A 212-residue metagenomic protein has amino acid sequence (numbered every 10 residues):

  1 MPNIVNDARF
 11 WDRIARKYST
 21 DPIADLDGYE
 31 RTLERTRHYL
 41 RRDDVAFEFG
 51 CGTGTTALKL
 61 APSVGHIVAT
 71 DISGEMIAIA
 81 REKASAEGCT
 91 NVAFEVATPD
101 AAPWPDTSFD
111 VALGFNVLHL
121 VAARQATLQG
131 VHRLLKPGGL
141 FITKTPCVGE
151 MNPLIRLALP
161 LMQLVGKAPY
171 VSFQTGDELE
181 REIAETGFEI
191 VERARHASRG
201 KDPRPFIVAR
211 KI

Functional and structural regions predicted by a protein language model:
M1-R42, G149, A197: Conserved class I S-adenosyl-L-methionine
F47, T53-A101: Class I SAM-dependent methyltransferase SAM/SAH-binding core
D100-V111: A short acidic, Gly/Pro-enriched loop at the edge of an enzyme's catalytic core that lines a small-molecule cofactor
V111-A123: A short SAM/SAH-binding and catalytic strip from SAM-dependent methyltransferases
Q125-P137: A short glycine-rich, Lys/Arg-flanked "PGG" loop and its adjoining helix->strand segment in the class I
I142-L164: Conserved class I S-adenosyl-L-methionine
V171-T186: Short alpha-helix
T186-F188, E192-I212: Core SAM-dependent methyltransferase catalytic element
